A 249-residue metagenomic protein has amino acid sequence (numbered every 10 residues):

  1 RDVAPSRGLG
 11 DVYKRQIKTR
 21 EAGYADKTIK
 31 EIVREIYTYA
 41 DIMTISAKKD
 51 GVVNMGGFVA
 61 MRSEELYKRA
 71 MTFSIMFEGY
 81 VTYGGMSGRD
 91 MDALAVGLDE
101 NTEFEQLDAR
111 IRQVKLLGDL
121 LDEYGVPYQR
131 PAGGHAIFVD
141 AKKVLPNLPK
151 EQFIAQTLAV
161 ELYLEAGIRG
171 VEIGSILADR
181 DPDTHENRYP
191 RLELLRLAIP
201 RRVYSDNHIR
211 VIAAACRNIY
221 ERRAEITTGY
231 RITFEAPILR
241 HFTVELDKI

Functional and structural regions predicted by a protein language model:
R1, Y128, R169-G170: Hydrophobic beta-strand scaffold residues
D2-Y13: Single conserved hydrophobic/aromatic residue that forms the stacking wall/gate of nucleotide- or nucleobase-binding
G10, D41, L195: Conserved acidic residues
R15-A155: Active-site C-terminal subdomain of aminotransferase-like
I75-G79, D119, I168, E172-P182: Conserved alpha/beta core surface patches that mediate binding of polyanionic ligands
N101, E165, L177-I249: PLP-dependent enzyme catalytic core of the Aspartate aminotransferase-like
L116, L120-Y124, T157-I168, A215-R223: Generic non-transmembrane alpha-helical segments
K142-R169, D183-P190: Active-site loop ensemble at the mouth of alpha/beta enzyme cores that anchors a bound cofactor
